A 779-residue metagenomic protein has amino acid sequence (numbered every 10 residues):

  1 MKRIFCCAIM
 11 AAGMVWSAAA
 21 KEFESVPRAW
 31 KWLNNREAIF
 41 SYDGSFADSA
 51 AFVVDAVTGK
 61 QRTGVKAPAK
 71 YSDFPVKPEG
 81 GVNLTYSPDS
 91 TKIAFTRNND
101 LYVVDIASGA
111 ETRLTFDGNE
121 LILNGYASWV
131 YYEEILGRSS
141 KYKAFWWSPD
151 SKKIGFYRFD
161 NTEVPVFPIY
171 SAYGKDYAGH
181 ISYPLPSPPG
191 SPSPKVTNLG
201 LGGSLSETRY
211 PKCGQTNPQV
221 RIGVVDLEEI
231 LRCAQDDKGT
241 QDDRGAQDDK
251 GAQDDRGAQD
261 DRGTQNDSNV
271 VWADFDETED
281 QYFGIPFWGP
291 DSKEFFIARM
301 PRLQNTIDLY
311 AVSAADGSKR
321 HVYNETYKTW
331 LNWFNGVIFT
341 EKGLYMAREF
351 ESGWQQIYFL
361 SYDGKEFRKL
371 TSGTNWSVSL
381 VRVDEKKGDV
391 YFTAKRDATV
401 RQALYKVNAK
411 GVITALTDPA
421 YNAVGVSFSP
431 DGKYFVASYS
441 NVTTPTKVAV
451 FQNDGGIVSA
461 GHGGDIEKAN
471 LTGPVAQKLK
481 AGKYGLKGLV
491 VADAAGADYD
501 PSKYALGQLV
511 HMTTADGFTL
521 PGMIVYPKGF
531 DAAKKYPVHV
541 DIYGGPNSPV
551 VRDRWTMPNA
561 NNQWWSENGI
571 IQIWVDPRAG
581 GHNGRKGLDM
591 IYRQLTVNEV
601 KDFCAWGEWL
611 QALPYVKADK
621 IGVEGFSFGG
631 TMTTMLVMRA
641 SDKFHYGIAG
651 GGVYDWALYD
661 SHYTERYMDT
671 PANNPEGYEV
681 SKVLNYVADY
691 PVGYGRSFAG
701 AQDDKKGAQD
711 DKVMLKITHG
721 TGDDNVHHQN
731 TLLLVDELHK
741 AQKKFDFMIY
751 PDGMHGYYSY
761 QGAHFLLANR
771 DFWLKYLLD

Functional and structural regions predicted by a protein language model:
M1-M10, M14, L185-L201, E229 (+7 more regions): A cross-taxon signal for low-complexity, glycine/charged-rich
E24-S41, A69-A94, E120-P149, K153 (+13 more regions): Conserved beta-propeller blade repeats
S41-P68: Beta-propeller domains
F46-F52, N99-Y102, E163-P168, Q219-R221 (+4 more regions): Structural motif
A56-T58, I106-G109, L227-E228, A314-G317 (+3 more regions): Short loop/turn segments that connect beta-strands within beta-propeller blades
V57-Q61, L114-F145, K153-S191, V196-E228 (+4 more regions): Predominantly five- to eight-bladed beta-propeller fold
R62-A67, E111-N119, V271-A273, K319-N324 (+4 more regions): Beta-propeller fold detector
T417, V424-S697, G707-D779: Serine-hydrolase catalytic core recognition
